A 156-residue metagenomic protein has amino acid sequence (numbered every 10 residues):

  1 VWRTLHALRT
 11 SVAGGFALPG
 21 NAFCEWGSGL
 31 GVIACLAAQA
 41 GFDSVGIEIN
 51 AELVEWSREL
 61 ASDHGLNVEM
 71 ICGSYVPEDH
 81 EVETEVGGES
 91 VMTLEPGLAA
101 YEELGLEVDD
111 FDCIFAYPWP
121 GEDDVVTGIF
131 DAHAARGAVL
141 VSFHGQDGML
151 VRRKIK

Functional and structural regions predicted by a protein language model:
V1-G20: S-adenosyl-L-methionine
P19-G29: Conserved class I S-adenosyl-L-methionine
L30-F42: Conserved SAM-binding loop of SAM-dependent methyltransferases across substrates and taxa, primarily the Class I
D43-E48: Conserved SAM-binding motif I beta-strand of class I
N50, L60, Q146: Residues in the short beta-alpha loop(s) of Rossmann-like NAD(P)-binding domains
V54-E55: Short alpha-helix immediately C-terminal to the canonical SAM-binding loop
R58-V108: S-adenosyl-L-methionine
C113, P120-K156: C-terminal substrate-binding/active-site "lid" region of AdoMet-derived donor-dependent transferases
